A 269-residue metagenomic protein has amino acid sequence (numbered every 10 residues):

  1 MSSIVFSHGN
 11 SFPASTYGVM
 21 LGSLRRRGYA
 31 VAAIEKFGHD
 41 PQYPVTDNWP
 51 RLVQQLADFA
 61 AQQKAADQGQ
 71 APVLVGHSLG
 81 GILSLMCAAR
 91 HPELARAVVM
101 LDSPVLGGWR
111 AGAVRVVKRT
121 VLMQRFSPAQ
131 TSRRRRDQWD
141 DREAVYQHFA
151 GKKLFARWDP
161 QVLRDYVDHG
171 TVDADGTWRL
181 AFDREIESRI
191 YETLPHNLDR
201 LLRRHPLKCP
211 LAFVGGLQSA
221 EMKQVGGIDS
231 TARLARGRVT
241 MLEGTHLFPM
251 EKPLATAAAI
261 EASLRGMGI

Functional and structural regions predicted by a protein language model:
S2-Y43: Conserved HGGG/HGGXW glycine-rich cap/lid loop of the alpha/beta-hydrolase fold
V5-G9, H77, G215: The conserved beta1-alpha1 loop
A33-V75, V105, V114-V117, A258: Active-site loop/oxyanion-hole signature of alpha/beta-hydrolase fold enzymes
A71-A113: Conserved hydrolase catalytic core segment
A97-Q138, K223: Flexible "cap/lid" loop of the alpha/beta hydrolase fold
R133-R189: Conserved alpha/beta-hydrolase catalytic His-Asp/Glu region
Q161, G170-A232: Conserved serine/cysteine hydrolase catalytic core
G244-L254: Catalytic histidine-centered segment of alpha/beta-hydrolase-like enzymes
